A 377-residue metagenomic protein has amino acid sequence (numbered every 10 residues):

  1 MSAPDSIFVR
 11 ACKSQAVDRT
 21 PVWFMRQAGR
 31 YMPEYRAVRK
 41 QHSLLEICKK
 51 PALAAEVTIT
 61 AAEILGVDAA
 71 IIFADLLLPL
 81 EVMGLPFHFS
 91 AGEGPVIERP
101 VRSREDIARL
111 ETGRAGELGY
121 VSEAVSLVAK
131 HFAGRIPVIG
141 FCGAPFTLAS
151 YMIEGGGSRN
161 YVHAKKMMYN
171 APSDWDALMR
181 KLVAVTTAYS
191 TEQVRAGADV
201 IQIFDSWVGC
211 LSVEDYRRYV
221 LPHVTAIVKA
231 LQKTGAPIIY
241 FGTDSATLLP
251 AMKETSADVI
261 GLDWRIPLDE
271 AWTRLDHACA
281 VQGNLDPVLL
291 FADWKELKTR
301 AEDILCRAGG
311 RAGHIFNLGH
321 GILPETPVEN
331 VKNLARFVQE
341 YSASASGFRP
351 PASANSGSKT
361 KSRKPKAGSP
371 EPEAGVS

Functional and structural regions predicted by a protein language model:
M1-A91, L127, L305-C306, V328-A343: N-terminal basic, low-complexity leaders that serve as flexible interaction/assembly modules and, when applicable, as
K40-S43, S103-G113, M168-A177: Short glycine/proline- and acidic residue-enriched helix-loop micro-motifs that form flexible lids or anion-recognition
L45-K49, I107-L118, P287-F291: The substrate-binding groove and active-site-proximal loops of carbohydrate-active enzymes, especially glycoside
L76-P79, G94-P95, S103-E105, P145-T147: A short acidic, glycine/proline-enriched capping/turn motif at secondary-structure boundaries, especially helix N-cap
L85-R99, Y151-A164: Short, flexible, mixed-charge acidic loops at enzyme active sites
G92-K130: A gly/proline- and charged-residue-enriched helix-loop-helix capping module
E117-S344: Active-site loop segments of alpha/beta catalytic cores
A343-S377: Intrinsic disorder/low-complexity segments
